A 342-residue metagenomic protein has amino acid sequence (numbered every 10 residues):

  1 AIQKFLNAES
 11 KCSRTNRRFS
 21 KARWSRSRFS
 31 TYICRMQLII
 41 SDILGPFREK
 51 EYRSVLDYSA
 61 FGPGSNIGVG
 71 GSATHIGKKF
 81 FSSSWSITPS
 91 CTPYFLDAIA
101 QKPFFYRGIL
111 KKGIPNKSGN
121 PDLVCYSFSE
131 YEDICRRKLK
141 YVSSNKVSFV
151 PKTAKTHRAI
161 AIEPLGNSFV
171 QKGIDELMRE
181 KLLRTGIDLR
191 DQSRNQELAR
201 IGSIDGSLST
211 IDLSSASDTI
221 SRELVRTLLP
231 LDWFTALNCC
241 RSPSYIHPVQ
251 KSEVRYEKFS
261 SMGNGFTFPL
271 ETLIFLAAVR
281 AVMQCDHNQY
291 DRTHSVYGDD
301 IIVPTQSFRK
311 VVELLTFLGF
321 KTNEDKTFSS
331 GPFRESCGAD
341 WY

Functional and structural regions predicted by a protein language model:
A1-S143, S148: Non-catalytic, polymerase-adjacent accessory regions of viral genome-replication enzymes
P115-Y342: Core nucleotidyl-transferase/polymerase catalytic module
